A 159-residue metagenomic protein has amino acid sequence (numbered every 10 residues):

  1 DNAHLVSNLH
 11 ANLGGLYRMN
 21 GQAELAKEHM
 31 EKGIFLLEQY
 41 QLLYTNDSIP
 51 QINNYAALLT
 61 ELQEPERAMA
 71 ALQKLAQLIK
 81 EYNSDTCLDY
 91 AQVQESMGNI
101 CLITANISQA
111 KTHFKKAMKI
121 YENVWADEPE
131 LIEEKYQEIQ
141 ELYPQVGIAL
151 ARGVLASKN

Functional and structural regions predicted by a protein language model:
D1, Q39-Y44, E81-T86, N123-E130: Short coil/turn linkers that connect adjacent helices within long alpha-helical scaffolds, especially alpha-solenoid
H4, M19-L25, Q39: Extended non-membrane alpha-helical scaffolds
H4-M19, M30, N46-E61, L88-N99 (+1 more regions): Conserved alpha-helical positions within TPR/SEL1-like repeat arrays
I34-Q39, Q73-E81, M118-E122: Amphipathic alpha-helical segments of tetratricopeptide repeats
E61, E81, S96-I103, K116-N123: Short basic/hydrophobic patches in alpha-helices and adjacent helix-turn junctions that form amphipathic surface motifs
K111-N159: C-terminal non-catalytic interaction modules
